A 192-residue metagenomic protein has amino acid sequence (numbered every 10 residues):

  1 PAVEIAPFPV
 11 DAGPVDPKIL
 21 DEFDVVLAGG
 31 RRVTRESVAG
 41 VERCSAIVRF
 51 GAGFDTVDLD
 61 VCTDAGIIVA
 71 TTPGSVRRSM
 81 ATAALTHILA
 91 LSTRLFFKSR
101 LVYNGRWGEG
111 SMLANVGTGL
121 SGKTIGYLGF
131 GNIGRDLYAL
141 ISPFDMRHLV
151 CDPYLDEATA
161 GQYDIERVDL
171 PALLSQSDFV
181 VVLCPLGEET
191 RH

Functional and structural regions predicted by a protein language model:
P1-A70, S175, L183: An N-terminal-biased, well-structured beta-alpha scaffold segment characteristic of Rossmann-like dinucleotide-binding
V3-A12, L27-G30, N104-M112, A160-R167 (+1 more regions): Short gly/ser/thr-rich secondary-structure transition/capping motifs
E4, I68, A90, R147 (+1 more regions): Residue-level detector of anion-binding/catalytic polar loops
G53-T56, T71, S75-V76, T124 (+1 more regions): Residue-level detector of alpha-helix initiation sites
A65, P73-T124, A139: Phosphate-binding beta-alpha-beta segment of Rossmann-like dinucleotide-binding domains, i.e., the NAD(P)
I68-G74, R167-L170: Short beta-strand elements at the ligand-binding edges of bilobed clamshell
L113-H192: Rossmann-like dinucleotide/phosphate-binding beta-alpha-beta segment
